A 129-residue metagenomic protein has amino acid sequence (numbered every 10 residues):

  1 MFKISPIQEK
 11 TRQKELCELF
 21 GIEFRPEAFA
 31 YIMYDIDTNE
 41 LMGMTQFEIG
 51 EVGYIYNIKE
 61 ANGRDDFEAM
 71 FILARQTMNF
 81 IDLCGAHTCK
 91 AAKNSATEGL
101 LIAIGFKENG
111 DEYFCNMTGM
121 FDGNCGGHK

Functional and structural regions predicted by a protein language model:
M1-P26, G126-K129: Short amphipathic alpha-helix that is part of the acyltransferase structural core
A28-A30, E112: Short hydrophobic/aromatic beta-strand or adjacent loop that forms the aromatic wall/cage of a ligand/substrate-binding
A30-E68: Conserved donor-binding loop and adjoining core beta-sheet/short helix segment in diverse acyl/aminoacyl transferases
D65-D82: Conserved acetyl-CoA-binding loop-helix of GNAT-fold acetyltransferases
I81-N94: Conserved GNAT acetyl-CoA-binding A-motif
T88-A91, N109-C115: A generic tandem-repeat structural signature
N94-D111: Conserved active-site alpha-helix within GNAT-family acetyltransferase domains
E112-K129: C-terminal "cap" of GNAT-fold acetyltransferases
